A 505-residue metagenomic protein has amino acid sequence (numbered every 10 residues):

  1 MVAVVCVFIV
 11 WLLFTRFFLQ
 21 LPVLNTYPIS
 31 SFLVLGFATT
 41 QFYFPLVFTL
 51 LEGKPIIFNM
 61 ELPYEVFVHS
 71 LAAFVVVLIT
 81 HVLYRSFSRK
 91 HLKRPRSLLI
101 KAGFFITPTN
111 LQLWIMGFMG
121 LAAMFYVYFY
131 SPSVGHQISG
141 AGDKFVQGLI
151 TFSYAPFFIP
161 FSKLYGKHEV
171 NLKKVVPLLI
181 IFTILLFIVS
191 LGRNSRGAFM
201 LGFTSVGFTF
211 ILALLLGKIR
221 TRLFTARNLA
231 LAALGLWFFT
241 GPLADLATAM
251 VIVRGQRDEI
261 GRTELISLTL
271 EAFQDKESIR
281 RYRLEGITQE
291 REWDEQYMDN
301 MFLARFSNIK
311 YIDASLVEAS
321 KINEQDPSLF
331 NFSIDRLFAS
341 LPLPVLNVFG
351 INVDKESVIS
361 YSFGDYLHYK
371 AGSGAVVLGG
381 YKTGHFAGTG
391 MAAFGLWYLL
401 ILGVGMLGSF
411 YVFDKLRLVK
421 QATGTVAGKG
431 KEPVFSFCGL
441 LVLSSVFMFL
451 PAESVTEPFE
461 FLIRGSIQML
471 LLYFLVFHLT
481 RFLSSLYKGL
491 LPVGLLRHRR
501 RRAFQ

Functional and structural regions predicted by a protein language model:
M1-L113: Membrane-anchoring hydrophobic segments
A3-L13, F67-K90, I150-K163, S205-T209 (+1 more regions): Hydrophobic cores of alpha-helical transmembrane segments in multi-pass inner/ER membrane proteins, independent
A3-W11, V75, A122-A123, F152-Y154 (+2 more regions): Hydrophobic alpha-helical transmembrane segments
F17-Q20, Y43-F58, F125-Q137, F449-P458: Juxtamembrane "helix-exit" motif on the non-cytosolic side of transmembrane helices
P22-L35, P108-M116, E169-L179, T425-L440: Membrane-interfacial loop-to-transmembrane alpha-helix junctions, especially the N-terminal start
R85-L229, L236-V251, S484-R499: Membrane-embedded catalytic interface detector for glycan/lipid assembly enzymes
P242-V404: Small-residue-enriched transmembrane helix-hairpin modules in multi-pass membrane proteins
S362-G374, L378-F504: Hydrophobic alpha-helical segments
